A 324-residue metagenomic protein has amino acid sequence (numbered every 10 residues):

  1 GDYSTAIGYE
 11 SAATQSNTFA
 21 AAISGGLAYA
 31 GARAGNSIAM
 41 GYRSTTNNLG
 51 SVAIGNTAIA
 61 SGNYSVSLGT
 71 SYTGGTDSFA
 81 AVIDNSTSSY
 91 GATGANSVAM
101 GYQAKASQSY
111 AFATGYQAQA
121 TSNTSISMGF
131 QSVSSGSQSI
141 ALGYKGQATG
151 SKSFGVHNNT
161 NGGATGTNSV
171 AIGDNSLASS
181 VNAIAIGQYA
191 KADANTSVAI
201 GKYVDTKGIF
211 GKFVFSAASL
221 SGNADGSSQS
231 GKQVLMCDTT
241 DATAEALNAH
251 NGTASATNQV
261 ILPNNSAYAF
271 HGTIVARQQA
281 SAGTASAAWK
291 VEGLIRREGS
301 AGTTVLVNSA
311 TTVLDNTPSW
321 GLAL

Functional and structural regions predicted by a protein language model:
G1-S255, N264: Glycine- and small/polar-enriched repetitive beta-structure motifs of secreted/surface proteins
G31-R33, A288-I295: Short amphipathic beta-strand/extended segments with alternating polar/hydrophobic composition
R33, R43, R277, R296-R297: Arginine residue identity/basic-tract feature
S67, A99, A113, S127 (+3 more regions): A signal for long, low-complexity, Ser/Thr/Asn-enriched, surface-exposed stalk/shaft and domain-boundary segments
S221-A267, V275-A288, S300-L324: Surface-exposed ligand/attachment interfaces on beta-rich extracellular proteins
